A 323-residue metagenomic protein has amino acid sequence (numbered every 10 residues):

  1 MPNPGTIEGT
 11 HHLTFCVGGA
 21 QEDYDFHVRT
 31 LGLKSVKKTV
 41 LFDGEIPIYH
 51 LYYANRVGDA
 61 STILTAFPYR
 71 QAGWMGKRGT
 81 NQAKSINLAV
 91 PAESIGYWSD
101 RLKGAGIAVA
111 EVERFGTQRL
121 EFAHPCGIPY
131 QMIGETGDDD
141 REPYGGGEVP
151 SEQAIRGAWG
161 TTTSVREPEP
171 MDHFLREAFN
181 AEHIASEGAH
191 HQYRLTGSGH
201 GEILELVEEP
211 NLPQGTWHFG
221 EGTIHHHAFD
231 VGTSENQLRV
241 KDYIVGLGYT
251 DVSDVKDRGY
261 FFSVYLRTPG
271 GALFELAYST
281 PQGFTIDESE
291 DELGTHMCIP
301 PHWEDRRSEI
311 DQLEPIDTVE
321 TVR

Functional and structural regions predicted by a protein language model:
M1-G73, T80-L88, A92-R119: An N-terminus-focused feature that recognizes amino-terminal "leader" regions
M1-P2, A72-G76, G147-P150, N211-W217: Short beta-strand/turn micro-motifs at beta-sheet edges
M1-T6, K37-T39, P47-Y49, D59 (+3 more regions): Vicinal oxygen chelate
E8-G19, Y49, Q71-R101, Q118-A123 (+3 more regions): Vicinal oxygen chelate
D23-V28, L51, L102, G127 (+3 more regions): Conserved active-site tyrosine of GNAT-family acetyltransferases
Y52, T65-F67, I133, T162 (+3 more regions): Residues in well-ordered beta-strands of folded domains
I63, P68-K77, E135-D138, Y144-G145 (+2 more regions): Peripheral, non-catalytic segments flanking oxidoreductase cores
E152-K241, V245-D251, T268: Surface-exposed interaction/gating patches
